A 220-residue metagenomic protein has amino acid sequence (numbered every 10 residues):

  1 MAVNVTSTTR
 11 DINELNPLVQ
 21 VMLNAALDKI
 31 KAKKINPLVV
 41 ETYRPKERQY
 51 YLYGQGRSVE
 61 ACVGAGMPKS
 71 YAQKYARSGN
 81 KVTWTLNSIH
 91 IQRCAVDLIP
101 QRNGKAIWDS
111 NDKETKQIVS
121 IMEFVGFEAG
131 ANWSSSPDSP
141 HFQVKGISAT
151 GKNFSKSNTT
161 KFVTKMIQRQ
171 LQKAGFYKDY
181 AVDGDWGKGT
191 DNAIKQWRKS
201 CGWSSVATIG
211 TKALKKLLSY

Functional and structural regions predicted by a protein language model:
A2-E41: Active-site acidic/histidine clusters and adjacent loop/turn architecture that either coordinate catalytic ions
T9-V21, Y43-K46, D109-K116, S157-K165 (+2 more regions): Soluble non-cytosolic domains of exported or imported proteins
M22-K33, E114-F127, Q170, A174-F176: Generic non-transmembrane alpha-helical segments
L27-S78: Extended, low-complexity, intrinsically disordered C-terminal regulatory tails of eukaryotic serine/threonine kinases
I35, R57, G126-A131, F176 (+1 more regions): Short aromatic/hydrophobic-glycine micro-motifs
L52-G56, Q143-A149, K195-Q196: Short low-complexity, flexible loop/linker segments enriched in glycine and/or proline with clustered acidic
M67, Q73-T159, M166-R169: Catalytic cores and adjacent binding grooves of peptidoglycan-active enzymes
N132-S136, K156-Y220: Short acidic, glycine/serine/threonine-rich helix-capping segments at coil-helix boundaries
